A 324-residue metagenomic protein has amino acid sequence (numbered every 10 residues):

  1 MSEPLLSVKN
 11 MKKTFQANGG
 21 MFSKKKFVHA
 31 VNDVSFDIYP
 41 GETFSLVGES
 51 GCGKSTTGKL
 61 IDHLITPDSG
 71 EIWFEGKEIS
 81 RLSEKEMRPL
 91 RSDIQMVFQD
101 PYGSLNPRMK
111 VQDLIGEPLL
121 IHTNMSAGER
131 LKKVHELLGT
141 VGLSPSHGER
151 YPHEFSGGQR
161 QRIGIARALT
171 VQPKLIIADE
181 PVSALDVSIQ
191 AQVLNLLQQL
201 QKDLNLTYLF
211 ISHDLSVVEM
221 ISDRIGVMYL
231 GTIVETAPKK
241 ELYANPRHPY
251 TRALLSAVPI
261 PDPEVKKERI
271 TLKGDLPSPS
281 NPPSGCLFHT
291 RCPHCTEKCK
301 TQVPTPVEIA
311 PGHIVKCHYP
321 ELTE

Functional and structural regions predicted by a protein language model:
E3-P4, N18-F22, F27, P238-E324: Short catalytic/signature loops enriched in Gly
D62: Helix-to-loop junction immediately C-terminal to a conserved catalytic motif
G70-E78: Conserved ABC transporter NBD signature motif
E78, G128-S146, R252-S256: Conserved ABC ATPase "signature" region
Y151-F155, Q159: Conserved ABC ATPase signature
T170-K174: A short, proline-enriched helix->beta-strand linker immediately N-terminal to the Walker B motif in ABC-type P-loop
I177, P181, L185, I189-K267: P-loop NTP-binding/switch modules centered on Walker-like glycine-rich loops
